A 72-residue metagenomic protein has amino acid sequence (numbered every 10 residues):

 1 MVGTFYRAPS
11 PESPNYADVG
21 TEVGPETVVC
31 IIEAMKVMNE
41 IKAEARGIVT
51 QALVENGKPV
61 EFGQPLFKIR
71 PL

Functional and structural regions predicted by a protein language model:
M1-L72: Structured functional modules or segments
